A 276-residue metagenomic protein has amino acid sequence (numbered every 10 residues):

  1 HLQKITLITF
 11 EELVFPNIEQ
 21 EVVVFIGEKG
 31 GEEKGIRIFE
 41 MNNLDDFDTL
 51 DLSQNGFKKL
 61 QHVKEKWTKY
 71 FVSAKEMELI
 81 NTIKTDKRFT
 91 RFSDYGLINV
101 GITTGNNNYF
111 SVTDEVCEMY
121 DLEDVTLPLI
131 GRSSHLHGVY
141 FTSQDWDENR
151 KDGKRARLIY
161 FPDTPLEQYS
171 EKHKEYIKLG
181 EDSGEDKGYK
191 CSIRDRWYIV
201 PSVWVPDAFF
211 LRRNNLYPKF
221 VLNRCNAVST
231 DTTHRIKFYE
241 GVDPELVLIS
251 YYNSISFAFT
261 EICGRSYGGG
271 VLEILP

Functional and structural regions predicted by a protein language model:
H1-N108: Signature of N6-adenine DNA methyltransferases within the class I
E76-P276: Polybasic, glycine- and aromatic-enriched phosphate-binding surface used to engage nucleic acids
